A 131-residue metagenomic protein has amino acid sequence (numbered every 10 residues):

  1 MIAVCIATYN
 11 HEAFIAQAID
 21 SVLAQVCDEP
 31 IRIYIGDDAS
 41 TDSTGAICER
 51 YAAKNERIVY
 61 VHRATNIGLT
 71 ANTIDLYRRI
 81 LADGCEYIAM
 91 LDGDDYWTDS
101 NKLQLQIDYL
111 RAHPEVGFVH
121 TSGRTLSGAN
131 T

Functional and structural regions predicted by a protein language model:
M1-T131: Nucleotide-sugar donor-binding/catalytic module of glycosyltransferases that assemble extracellular/cell-envelope
